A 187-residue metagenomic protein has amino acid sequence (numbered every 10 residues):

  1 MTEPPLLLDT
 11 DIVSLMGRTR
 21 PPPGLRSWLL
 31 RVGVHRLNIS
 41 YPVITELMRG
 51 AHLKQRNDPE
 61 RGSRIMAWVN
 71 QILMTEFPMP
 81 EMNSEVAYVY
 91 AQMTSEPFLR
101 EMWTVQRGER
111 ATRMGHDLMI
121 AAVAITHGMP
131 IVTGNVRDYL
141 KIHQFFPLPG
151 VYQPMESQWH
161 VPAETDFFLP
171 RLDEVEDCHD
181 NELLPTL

Functional and structural regions predicted by a protein language model:
M1-T45, A51-N70, D173-L187: Short, well-structured N-terminal submotif of metal-dependent ribonuclease cores
T10, S84, M114-L118, V136: Conserved glycosyltransferase catalytic-site signature
L15-M16, G50, V89-M93, I142: Residues that scaffold the ATP/ADP-binding catalytic core of kinase and kinase-like folds
V34-L37, T75-P78, I125-P130: Short active-site oxyanion
T45, S84, Y88, L118-T126: A structural signal for well-ordered alpha-helical segments within the folded catalytic domains of diverse enzymes
L73-R110: Acidic catalytic patch
A121, I125-L187: Acidic, PIN/NYN-like endoribonuclease modules and their adjacent C-terminal/linker elements
